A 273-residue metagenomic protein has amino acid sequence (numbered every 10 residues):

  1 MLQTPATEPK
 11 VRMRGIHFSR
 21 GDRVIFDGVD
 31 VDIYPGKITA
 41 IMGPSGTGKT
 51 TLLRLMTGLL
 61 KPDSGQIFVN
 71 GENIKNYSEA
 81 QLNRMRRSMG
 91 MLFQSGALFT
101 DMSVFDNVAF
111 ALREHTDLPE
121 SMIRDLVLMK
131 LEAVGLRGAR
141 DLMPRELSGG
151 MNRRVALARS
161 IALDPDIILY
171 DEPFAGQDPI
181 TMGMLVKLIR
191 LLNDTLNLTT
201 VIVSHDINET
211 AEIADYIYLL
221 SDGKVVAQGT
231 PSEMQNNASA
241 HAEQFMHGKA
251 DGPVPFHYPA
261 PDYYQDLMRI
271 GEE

Functional and structural regions predicted by a protein language model:
M42-P44: The feature captures the beta-strand-to-loop junction immediately N-terminal to the Walker
T57: Helix-to-loop junction immediately C-terminal to a conserved catalytic motif
E72-N73, E120-G138: Conserved ABC ATPase "signature" region
M143-L147, M151: Conserved ABC ATPase signature
D164: Conserved catalytic motifs of ABC-family nucleotide-binding domains
I168-D171: Catalytic Walker B motif of ABC-type/P-loop ATPase nucleotide-binding domains
